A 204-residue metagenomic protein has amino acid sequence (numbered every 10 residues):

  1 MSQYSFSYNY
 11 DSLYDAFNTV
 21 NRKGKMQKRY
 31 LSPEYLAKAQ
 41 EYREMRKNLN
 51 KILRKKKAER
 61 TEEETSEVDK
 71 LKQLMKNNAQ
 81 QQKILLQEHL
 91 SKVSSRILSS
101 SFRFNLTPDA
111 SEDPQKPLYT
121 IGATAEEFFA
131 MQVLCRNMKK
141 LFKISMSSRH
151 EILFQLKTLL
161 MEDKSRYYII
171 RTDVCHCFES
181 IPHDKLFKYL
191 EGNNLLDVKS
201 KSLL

Functional and structural regions predicted by a protein language model:
M1-S200: Conserved two-metal-ion catalytic palm core of "right-hand" nucleic acid polymerases, unifying RNA-dependent RNA
S202-L204: Short alpha-helical scaffolding segments that buttress acidic/His motifs in well-ordered protein cores
